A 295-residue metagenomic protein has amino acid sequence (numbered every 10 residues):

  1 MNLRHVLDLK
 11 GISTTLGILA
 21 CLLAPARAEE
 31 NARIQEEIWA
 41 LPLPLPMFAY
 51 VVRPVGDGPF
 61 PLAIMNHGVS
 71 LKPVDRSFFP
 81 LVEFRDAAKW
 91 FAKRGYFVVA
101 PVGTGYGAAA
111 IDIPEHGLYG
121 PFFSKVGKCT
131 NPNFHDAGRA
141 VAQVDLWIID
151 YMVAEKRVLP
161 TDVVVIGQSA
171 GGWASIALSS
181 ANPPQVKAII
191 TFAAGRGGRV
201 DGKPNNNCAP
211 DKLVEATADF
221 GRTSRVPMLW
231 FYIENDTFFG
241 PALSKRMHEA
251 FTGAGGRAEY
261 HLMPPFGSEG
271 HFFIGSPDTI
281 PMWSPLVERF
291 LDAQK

Functional and structural regions predicted by a protein language model:
E29-G58: N-terminal cap/lid segment of alpha/beta-hydrolase-fold proteins
G58-F60, G68-A110, F238-G240: Short substrate-entry loop that stabilizes the transition state in hydrolases
N66, P101-G103, F192, M263: Alpha/beta-hydrolase
N66-G68, Y232: The conserved beta1-alpha1 loop
H116-K156: Alpha/beta-hydrolase active-site loop
Q143-L213: Primarily recognizes the serine-hydrolase "nucleophile elbow" in alpha/beta-hydrolase and SGNH/GDSL folds
A188, A194-A254, E259: The feature captures the conserved acid-bearing segment of alpha/beta-hydrolase catalytic domains
K245, A254-K295: C-terminal catalytic histidine-bearing segment of alpha/beta-hydrolase fold enzymes
